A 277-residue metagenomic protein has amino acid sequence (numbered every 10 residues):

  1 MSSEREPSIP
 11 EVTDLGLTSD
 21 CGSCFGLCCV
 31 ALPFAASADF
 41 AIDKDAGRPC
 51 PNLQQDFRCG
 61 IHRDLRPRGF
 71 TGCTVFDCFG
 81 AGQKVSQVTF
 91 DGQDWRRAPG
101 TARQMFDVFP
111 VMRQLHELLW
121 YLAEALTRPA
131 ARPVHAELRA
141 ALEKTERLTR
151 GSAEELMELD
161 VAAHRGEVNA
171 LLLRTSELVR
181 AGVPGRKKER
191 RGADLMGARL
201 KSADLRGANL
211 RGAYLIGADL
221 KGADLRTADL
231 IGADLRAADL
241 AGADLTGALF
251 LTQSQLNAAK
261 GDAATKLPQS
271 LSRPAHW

Functional and structural regions predicted by a protein language model:
M1-A136, A140-L159, A163-E167, L171-G182: Hydrophobic scaffolds flanking metal-cofactor catalytic centers in soluble metalloenzymes
L173, A181-W277: Tandem repeat scaffolds
